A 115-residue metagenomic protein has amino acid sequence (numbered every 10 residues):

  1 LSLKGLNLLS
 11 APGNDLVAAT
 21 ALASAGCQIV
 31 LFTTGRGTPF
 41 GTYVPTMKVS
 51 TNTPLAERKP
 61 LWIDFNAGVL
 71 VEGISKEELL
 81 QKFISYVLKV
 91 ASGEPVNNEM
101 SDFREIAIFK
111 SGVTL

Functional and structural regions predicted by a protein language model:
L1-L115: Anaerobic metallocofactor- and corrinoid-dependent redox/one-carbon enzyme cores, especially those from methanogenesis
